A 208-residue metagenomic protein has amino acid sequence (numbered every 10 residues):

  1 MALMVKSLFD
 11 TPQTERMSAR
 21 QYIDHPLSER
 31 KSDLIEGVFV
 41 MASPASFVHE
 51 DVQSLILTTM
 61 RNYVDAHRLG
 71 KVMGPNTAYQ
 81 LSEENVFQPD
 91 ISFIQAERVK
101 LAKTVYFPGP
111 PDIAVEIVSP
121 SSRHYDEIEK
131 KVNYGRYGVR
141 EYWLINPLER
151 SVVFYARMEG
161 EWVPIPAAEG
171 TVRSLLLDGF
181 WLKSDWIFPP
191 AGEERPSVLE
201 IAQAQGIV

Functional and structural regions predicted by a protein language model:
M1-V208: Gly/Pro/Ser/Thr-rich low-complexity, intrinsically disordered segments predominantly at protein N-termini
